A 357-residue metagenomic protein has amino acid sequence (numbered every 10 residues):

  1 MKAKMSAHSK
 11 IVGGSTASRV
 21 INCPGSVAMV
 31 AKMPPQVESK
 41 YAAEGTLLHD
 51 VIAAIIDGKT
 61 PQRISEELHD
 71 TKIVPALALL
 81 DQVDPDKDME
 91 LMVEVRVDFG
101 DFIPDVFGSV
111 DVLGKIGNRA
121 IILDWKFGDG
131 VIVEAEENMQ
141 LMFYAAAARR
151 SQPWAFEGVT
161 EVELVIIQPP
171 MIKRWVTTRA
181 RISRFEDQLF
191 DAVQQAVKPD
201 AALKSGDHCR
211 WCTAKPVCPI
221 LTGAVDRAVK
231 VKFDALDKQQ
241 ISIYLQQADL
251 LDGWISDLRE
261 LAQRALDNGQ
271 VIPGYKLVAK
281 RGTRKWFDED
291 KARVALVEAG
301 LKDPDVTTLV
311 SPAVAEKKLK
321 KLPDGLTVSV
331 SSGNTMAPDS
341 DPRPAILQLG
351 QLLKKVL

Functional and structural regions predicted by a protein language model:
M1-A120, A248: Metal-dependent nuclease catalytic cores that hydrolyze phosphodiester bonds in DNA/RNA, characterized by
A31-K32, R63-E67, M89-V95, L203-R210 (+2 more regions): Short coil/turn segments at secondary-structure boundaries
V37, Y41, I132-E134, D237: Alpha-helix N-cap/helix-initiation motif
I52, I73, L189, Y244-A262: Short amphipathic alpha-helical coiled-coil/interface segments
I56, F127-G130, A145-F156, Q194-V197 (+6 more regions): Hydrophobic/aromatic-lined pockets within catalytic cores
D88-Q194: Mg2+/Mn2+-dependent nuclease catalytic core
E163, I182-L250, I346-L357: Short, charged, low-complexity amphipathic alpha-helix
G253-L357: Extended, charge-rich alpha-helical segments
